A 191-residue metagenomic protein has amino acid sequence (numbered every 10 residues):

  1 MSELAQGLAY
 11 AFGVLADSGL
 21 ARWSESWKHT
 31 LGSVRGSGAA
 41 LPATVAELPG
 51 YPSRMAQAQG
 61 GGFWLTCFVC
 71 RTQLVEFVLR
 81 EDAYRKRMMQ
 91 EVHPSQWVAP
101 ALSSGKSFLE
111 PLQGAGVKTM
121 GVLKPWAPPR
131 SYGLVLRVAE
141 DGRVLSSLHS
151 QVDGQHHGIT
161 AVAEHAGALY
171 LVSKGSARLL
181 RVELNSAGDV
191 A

Functional and structural regions predicted by a protein language model:
M1-A191: Sequence-structural signature of mature extracellular/luminal beta-sheet repeat domains, prominently beta-propellers
